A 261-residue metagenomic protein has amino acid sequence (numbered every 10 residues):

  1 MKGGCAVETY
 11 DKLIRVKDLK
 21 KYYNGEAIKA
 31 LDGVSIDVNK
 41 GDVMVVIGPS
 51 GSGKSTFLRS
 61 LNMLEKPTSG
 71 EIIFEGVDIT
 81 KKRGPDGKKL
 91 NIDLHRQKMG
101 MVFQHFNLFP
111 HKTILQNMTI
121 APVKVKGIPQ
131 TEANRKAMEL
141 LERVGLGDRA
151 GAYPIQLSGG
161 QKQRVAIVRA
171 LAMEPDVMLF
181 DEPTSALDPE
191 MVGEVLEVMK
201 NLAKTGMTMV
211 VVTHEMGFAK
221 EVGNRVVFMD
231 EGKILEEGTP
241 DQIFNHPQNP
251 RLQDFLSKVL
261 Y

Functional and structural regions predicted by a protein language model:
M1-A6: Short, Lys/Arg-enriched N-terminal segments with co-localized hydrophobic residues within the first ~10-30 amino acids
Y10-I14, L19-P240: ABC family nucleotide-binding domain
D230-E231, E237, D241-Y261: C-terminal boundary and immediately downstream tail of ABC-type ATPase nucleotide-binding domains
